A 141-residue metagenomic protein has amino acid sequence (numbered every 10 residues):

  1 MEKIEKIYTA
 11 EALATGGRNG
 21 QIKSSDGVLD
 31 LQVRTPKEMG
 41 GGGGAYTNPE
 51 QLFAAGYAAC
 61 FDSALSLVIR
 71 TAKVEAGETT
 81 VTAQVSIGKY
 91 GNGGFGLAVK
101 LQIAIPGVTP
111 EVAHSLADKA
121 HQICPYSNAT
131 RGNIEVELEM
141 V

Functional and structural regions predicted by a protein language model:
M1-A55, D62-V141: Extended beta-strand/beta-hairpin segments
